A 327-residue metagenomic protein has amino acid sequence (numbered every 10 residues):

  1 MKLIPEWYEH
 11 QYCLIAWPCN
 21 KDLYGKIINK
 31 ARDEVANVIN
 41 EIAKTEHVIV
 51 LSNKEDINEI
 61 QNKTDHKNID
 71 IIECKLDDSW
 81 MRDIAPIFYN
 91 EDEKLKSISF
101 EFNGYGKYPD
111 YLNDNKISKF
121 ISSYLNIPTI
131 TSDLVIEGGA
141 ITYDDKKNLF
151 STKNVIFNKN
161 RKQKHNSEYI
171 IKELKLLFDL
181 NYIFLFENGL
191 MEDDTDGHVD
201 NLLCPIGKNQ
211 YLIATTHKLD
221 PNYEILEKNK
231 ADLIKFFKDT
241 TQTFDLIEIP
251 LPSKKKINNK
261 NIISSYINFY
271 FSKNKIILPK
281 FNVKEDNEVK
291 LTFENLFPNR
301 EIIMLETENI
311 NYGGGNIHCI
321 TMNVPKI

Functional and structural regions predicted by a protein language model:
M1-I327: The feature marks the mature, well-folded catalytic cores of soluble enzymes
